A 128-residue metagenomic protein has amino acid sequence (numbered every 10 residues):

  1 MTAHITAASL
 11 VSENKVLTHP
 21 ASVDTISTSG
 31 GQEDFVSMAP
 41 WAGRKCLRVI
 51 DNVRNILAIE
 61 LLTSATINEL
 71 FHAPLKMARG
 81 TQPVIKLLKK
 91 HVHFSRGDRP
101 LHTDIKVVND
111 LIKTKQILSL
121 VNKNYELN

Functional and structural regions predicted by a protein language model:
M1-N128: C-terminal auxiliary extensions adjacent to catalytic cores
